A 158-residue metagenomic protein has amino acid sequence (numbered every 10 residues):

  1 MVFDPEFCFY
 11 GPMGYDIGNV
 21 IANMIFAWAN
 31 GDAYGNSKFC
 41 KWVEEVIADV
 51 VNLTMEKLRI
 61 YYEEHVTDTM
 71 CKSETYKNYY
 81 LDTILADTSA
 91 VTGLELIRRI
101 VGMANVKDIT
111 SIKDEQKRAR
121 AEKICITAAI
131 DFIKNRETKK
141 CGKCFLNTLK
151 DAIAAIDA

Functional and structural regions predicted by a protein language model:
M1-I17: Active-site acidic catalytic loop and adjacent metal/ATP-binding pocket of ATP-dependent phosphoryl transfer enzymes
V2-E6, G31-K38, D82: Glycine- and acidic
F7, A22-F26, E122-I124: Short, surface-exposed linear patches
C8, C40, Y61-Y62, C71 (+2 more regions): Generic recognition of cysteine residues
C8-F9, S37-W42, Q116: Short, contiguous acidic/charged loop-to-helix segments that flank catalytic cores in large enzymes
G14-V66, T92-I109: Active-site activation/catalytic loop segments of kinase-like enzymes and analogous catalytic loops in related
V51-E56, H65, T69, S73-S89: Extended charged low-complexity segments that act as oligomerization/scaffolding linkers
N78-A158: ATP/Mg2+ or Mg2+-diphosphate-binding catalytic cores that bind nucleotide phosphates or diphosphates via glycine-rich
